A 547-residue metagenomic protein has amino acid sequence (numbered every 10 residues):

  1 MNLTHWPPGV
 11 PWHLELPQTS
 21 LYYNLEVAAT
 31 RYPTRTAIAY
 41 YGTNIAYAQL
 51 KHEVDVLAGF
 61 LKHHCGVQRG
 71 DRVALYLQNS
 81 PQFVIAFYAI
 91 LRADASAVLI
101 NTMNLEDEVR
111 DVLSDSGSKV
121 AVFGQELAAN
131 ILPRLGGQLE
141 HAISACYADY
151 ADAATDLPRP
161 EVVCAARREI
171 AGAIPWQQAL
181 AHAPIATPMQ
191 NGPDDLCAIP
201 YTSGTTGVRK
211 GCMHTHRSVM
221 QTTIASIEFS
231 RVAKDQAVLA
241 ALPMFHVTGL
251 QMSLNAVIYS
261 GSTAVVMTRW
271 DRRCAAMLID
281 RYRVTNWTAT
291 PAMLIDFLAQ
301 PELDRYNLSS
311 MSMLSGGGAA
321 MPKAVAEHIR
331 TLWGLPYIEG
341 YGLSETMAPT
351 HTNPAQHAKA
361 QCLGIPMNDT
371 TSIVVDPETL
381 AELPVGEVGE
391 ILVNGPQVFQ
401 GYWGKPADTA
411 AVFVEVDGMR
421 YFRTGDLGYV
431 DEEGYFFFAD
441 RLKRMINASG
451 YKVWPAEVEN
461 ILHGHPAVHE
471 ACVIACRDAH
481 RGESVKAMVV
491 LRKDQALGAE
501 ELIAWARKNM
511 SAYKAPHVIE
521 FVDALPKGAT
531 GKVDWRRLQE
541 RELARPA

Functional and structural regions predicted by a protein language model:
L16-P17, T34-Q68, A74-S80, V84-Y88 (+2 more regions): Conserved AMP-binding/adenylate-forming core of the ANL superfamily
A46-A48, P188, C197-Q221: Conserved AMP-binding A3 loop
R92-Q178, K493-Q495: Structural core segment of the AMP-binding/adenylate-forming
N104-D107, A121-E126, W287, G395 (+6 more regions): AMP-binding/adenylate-forming catalytic core of the ANL superfamily
C164-Y201, V208, R231-A237: Conserved pre-ATP/AMP-binding loop-to-beta segment of ANL
A165, R281-A289, L298-K359, T371: Gly/Ser/Thr-rich phosphate-binding loop
M220-A237, F245-N286, L294, Q300: Conserved AMP-binding/adenylation subdomain of ANL enzymes
I365-D369, A381-F413, V453: Conserved ATP/PPi-binding loop(s) of AMP-dependent carboxylate-activating enzymes
